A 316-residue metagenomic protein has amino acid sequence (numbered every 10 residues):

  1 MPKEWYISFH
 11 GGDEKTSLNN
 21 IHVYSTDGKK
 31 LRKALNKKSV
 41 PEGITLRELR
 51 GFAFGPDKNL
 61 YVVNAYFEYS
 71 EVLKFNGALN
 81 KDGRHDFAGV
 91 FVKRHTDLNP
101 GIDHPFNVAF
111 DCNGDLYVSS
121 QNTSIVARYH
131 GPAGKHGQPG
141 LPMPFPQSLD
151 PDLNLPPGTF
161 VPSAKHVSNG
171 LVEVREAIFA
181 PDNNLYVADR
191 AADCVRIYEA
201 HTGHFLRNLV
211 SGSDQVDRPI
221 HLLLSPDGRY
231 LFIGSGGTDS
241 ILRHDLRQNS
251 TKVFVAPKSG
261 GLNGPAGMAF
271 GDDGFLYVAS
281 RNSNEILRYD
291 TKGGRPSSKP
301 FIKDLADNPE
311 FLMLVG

Functional and structural regions predicted by a protein language model:
M1-K33: An edge-strand/N-cap motif at the start of beta-rich repeat modules
P2, T16-L18, V40-D57, H95-N113 (+5 more regions): Beta-rich, blade/repeat-based domains predominating in secreted/periplasmic proteins but also intracellular
E4-S8, N59-V62, D115-V118, N184-V187 (+2 more regions): Conserved beta-propeller blade signature
H10-G12, A65-F67, Q121-N122, G131 (+3 more regions): Short loop/turn segments immediately following the C-termini of beta-strands
N19-H22, E71-K74, S124-R128, D193-R196 (+2 more regions): A short loop-to-beta-strand structural motif that recurs across blades of beta-propeller domains
S25-K29, N76-N80, H130-K135, E199-H204 (+2 more regions): Short loop/turn segments that connect beta-strands within beta-propeller blades
K30-G43, D86-N99, L141-S168, H204-S213 (+2 more regions): A short beta-strand motif characteristic of beta-propeller blades
R281-G316: Blade-level signature of beta-propeller repeat domains, shared across WD40, Kelch, NHL, RCC1 and BNR/Asp-box propellers
